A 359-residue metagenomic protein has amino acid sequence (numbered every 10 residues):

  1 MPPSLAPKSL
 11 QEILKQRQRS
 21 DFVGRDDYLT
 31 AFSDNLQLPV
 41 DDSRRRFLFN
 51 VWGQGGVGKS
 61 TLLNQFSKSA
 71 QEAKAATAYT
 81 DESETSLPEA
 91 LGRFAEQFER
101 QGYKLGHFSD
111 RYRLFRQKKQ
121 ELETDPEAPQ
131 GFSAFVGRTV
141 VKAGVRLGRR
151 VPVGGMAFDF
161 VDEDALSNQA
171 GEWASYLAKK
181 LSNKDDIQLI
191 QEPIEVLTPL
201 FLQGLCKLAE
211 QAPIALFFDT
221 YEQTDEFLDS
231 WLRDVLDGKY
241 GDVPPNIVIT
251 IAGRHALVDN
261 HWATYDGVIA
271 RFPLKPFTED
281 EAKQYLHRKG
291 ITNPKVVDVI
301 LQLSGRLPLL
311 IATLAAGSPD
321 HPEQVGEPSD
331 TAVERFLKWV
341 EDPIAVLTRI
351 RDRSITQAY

Functional and structural regions predicted by a protein language model:
M1-G56, T61-K68, K207: Walker A/P-loop-proximal flanking segment of P-loop NTPase domains
L48-N50, K68-S86, Y103-D110, N183 (+1 more regions): Conserved catalytic segments around the Walker B and adjacent sensor/switch elements of P-loop NTPase domains
V51-T80, G92, E96, R100 (+1 more regions): P-loop NTPase Walker A phosphate-binding motif
P88-H107, N168, E172-N183, F201-Q203: Conserved NTP-binding/hydrolysis module of P-loop NTPases
K118-V196, K207, D225: Conserved P-loop NTPase mechanochemical-coupling segment
K184-G253, A263-Y265, I269, F277-T278: Conserved Walker B catalytic segment
G267, H287, I291-A345, R349-A358: Amphipathic alpha-helical "lid/sensor" segments that cap RecA-like P-loop NTPase cores
T278-H287: Conserved AAA+ ATPase core "coupling" helix
